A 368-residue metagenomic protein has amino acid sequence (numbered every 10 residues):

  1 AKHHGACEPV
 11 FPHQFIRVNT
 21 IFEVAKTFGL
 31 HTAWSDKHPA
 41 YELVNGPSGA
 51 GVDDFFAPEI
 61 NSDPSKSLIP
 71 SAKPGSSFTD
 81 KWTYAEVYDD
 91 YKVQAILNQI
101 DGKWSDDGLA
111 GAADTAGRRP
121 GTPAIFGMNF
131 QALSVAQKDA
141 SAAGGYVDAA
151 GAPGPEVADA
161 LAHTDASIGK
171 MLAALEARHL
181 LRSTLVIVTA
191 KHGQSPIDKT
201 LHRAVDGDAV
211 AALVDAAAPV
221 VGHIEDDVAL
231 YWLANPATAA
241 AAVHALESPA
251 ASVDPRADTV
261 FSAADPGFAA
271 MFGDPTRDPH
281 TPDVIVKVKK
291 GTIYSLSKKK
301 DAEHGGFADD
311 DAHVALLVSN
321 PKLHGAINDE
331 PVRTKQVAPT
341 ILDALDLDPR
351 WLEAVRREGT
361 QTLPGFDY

Functional and structural regions predicted by a protein language model:
A1-G117, E358-G365: Active-site-proximal alpha/beta segments of enzymes that process anionic O-linked groups
F11-N19, T83-Y91, P120, P155-A166 (+3 more regions): Soluble non-cytosolic domains of exported or imported proteins
Q14-V18, A218-A344: Active-site neighborhoods of enzymes that stabilize oxyanions during catalysis
N19-E23, Q94-N98, D159-A162, A166-A173 (+4 more regions): Solvent-exposed, polar/charged alpha-helical surfaces in well-ordered, non-transmembrane soluble domains, broadly
T27-A33, R119-F126, A177-V186, D226 (+4 more regions): Loop/turn elements at helix/coil->beta-strand transitions in domains of secreted/extracellular proteins
P39, L43-P64, K103-H163, T200-H202: Active-site His/acidic residue clusters
A162-V205, V260, P266, I341: Metal-dependent active-site segment of extracytoplasmic phospho-/sulfohydrolases and closely related
R182-N235: Acidic/histidine-rich catalytic neighborhood
